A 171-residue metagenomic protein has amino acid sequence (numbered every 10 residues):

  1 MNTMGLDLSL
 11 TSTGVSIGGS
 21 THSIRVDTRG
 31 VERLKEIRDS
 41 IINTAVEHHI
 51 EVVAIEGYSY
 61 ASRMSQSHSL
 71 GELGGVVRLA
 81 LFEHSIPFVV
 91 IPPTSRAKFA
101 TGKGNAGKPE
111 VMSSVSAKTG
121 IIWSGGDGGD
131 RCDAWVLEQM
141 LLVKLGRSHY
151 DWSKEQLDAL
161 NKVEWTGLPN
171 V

Functional and structural regions predicted by a protein language model:
M1-V171: Phosphate- and other anionic-substrate recognition elements at nucleic-acid/protein interfaces
